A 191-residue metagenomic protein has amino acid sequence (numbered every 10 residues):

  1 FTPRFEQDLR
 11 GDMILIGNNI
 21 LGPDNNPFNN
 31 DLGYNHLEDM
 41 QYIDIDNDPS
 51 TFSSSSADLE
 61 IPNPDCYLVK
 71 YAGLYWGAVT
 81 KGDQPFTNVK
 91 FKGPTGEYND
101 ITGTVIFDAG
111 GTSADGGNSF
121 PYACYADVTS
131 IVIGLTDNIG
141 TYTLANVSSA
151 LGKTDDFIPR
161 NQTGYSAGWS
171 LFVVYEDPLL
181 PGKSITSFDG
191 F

Functional and structural regions predicted by a protein language model:
F1-F191: Disulfide-rich extracellular domains of secreted proteins
